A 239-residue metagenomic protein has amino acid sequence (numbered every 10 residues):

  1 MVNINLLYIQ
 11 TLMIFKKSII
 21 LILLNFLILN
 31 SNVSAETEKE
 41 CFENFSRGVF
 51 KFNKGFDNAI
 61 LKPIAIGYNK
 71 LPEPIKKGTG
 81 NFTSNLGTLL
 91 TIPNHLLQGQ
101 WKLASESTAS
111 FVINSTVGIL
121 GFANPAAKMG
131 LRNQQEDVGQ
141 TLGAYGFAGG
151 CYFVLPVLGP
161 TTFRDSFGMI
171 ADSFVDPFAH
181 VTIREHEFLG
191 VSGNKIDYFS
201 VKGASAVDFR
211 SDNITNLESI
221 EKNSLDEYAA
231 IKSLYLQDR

Functional and structural regions predicted by a protein language model:
M1-I14: N-terminal secretory signal peptides that target proteins for export/translocation
L21-I28: Bacterial N-terminal signal peptides
N30-E36: Sec/Tat signal peptide C-region and signal peptidase I cleavage site
E36-T37, E43, Q140, G146-R239: A structured, mid-to-C-terminal "fold-capping" secondary-structure block
E43-G67: N-terminal targeting signals for Sec/Tat export/insertion, comprising classic cleavable signal peptides
A59-K77, G139: Membrane interface segments of multi-pass transport proteins and intramembrane proteases
K77-G99: A glycine-rich, hydrophobic loop/mini-helix early in the fold
N85, Q98-F163: Mid-length scaffold segments of soluble, non-membrane domains
